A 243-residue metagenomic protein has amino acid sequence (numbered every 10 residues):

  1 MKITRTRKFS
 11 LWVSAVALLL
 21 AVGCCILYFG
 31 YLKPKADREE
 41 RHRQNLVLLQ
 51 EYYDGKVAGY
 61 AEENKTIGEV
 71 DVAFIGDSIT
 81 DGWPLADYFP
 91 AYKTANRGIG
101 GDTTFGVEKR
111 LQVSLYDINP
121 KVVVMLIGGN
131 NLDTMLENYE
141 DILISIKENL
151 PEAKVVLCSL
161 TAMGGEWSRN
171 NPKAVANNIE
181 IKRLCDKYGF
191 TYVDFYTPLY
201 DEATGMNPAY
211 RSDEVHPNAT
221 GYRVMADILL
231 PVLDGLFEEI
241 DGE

Functional and structural regions predicted by a protein language model:
M1-A73, L85, D234-E243: N-terminal secretory targeting modules
I67, F89, D117-I118, E148-L150: Short, conserved loop/helix-junction motifs that constitute active-site signature segments in enzyme catalytic cores
I75, D81-F89, K93, T104-N138 (+2 more regions): Oxyanion-hole/transition-state-stabilizing segment in secreted/luminal serine hydrolases and related acyltransferases
K93-A95, K154, G189-T191: Conserved beta-strand segments of alpha/beta enzyme cores
L111, Y139-L143, N178, K182: Generic structural signal for well-ordered alpha-helices, preferentially at hydrophobic/aromatic core positions
Q112, Y116, G128, I144-P151 (+3 more regions): Sec-exported extracytoplasmic/periplasmic mature domains
L126-N130, I144-A176, Y196-E202: Active-site segments of SGNH/GDSL-like serine hydrolases that catalyze O-acetyl group transfer/hydrolysis on lipids
G164-E243: Catalytic His-Asp segment of secreted/periplasmic serine-dependent ester chemistry enzymes
